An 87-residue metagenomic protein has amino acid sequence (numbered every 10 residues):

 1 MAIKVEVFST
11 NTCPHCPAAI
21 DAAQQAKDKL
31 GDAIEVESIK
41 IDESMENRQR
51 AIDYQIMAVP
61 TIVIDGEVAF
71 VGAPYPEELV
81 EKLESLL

Functional and structural regions predicted by a protein language model:
M1-K29: Local sequence-structure signature of Cys/Sec-based thiol-disulfide redox active-site neighborhoods
P14-H15, M45-E46, E77-E78: Short alpha-helical
P17-D21, Q49, P74: Generic recognition of short, well-ordered alpha-helical segments
D32-E46: Thiol-based oxidoreductase modules, predominantly thioredoxin-like and allied folds used for disulfide exchange
I52-V63: Structural micro-motif
I64-L87: Non-catalytic, surface beta->alpha helical segment in thiol-disulfide oxidoreductase systems
